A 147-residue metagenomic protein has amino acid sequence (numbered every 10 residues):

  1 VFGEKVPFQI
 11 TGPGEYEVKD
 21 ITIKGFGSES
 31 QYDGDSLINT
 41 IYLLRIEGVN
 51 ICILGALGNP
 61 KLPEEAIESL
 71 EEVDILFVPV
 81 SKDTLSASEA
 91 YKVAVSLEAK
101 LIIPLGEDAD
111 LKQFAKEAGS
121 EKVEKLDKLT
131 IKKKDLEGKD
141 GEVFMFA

Functional and structural regions predicted by a protein language model:
F2-E71, I75, K82-S88, L126-A147: Core dinuclear metal-dependent hydrolase active-site scaffold
A66-S69, A90-A94, K116-G119: Short, glycine/charged-enriched secondary-structure capping and boundary segments
E72-S81, E89-E107: Proline-aspartate-enriched helix->loop->beta-strand connector
T84-L85, D108-K112: Short gly/pro/ser/thr-enriched loop/turn and capping motifs at secondary-structure boundaries
L97, D110-K134: Short acidic, glycine/proline-enriched helix-loop-strand junctions
